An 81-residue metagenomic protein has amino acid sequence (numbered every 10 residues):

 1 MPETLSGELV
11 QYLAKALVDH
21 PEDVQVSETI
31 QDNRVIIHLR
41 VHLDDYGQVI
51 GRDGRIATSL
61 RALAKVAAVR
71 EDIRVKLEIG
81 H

Functional and structural regions predicted by a protein language model:
M1-Q48, S59-H81: RNA-contacting regions in translation and RNA-metabolism proteins, encompassing KH/S1 modules where present
I56: An amphipathic, aromatic/His-enriched active-site/gating alpha helix that lines ligand/cofactor pockets
